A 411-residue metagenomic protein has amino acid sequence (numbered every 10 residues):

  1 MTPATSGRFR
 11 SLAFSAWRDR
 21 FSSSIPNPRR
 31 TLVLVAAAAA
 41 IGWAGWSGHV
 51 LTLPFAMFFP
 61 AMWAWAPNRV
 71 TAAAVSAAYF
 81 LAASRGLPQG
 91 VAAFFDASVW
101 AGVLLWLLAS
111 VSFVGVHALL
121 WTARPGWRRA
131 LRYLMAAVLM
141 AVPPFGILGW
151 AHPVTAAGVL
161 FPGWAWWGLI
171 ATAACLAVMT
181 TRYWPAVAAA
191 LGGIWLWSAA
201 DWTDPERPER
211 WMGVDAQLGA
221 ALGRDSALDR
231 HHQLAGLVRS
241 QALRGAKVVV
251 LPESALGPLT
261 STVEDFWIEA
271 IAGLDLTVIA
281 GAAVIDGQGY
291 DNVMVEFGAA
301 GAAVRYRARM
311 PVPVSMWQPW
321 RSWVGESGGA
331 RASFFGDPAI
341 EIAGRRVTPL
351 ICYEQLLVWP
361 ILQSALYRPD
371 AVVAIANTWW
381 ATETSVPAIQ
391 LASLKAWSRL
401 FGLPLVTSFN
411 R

Functional and structural regions predicted by a protein language model:
T2-A200, P404-N410: Membrane-embedded alpha-helical bundles of multi-pass enzymes that act on lipidic or dolichyl-linked glycan substrates
T52-P60, V75, Y79-A82, D215-A216 (+3 more regions): Short, conserved active-site loops that position catalytic residues or coordinate cofactors/metal ions across diverse
P67, A93, A97, P205-E206 (+4 more regions): Flexible, charged surface loops at secondary-structure boundaries
R124, A235-A242, D337, I361: Generic structural signal for well-ordered alpha-helical scaffold segments
A189-I271, D275-T277, D286: Membrane-interface segments at or immediately adjacent to transmembrane helices that form the boundary between
M212-V214, V250, I279, V304 (+2 more regions): Hydrophobic/aromatic beta-strand patches that form the interior of the parallel beta-sheet core in alpha/beta enzyme
L256, S261, D265, E269-G273 (+1 more regions): Solvent-exposed soluble domains appended to multi-pass membrane proteins
